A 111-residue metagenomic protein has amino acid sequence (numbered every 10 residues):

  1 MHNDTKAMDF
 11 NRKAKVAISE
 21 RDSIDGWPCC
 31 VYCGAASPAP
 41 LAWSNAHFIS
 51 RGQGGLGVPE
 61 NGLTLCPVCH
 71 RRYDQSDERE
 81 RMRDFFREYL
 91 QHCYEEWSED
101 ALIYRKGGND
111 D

Functional and structural regions predicted by a protein language model:
M1-C29, L56: Short, charged surface segments at domain edges that flank catalytic/cofactor-binding sites
H2, G52-T64, R71-D111: Polybasic, low-complexity binding patches
F10, W27, F48, F85-F86: Phenylalanine-focused residue identity feature
D22-D25, S37, Y94: A broad structural signal for alpha-helix termini and local helix breaks/kinks
C29-T64, R81: Histidine-centered nuclease catalytic patch
A35-A36, H70-R72: Detector for the c-type heme attachment site
H47, C69-H70: Histidine-centered divalent metal-coordination motifs
